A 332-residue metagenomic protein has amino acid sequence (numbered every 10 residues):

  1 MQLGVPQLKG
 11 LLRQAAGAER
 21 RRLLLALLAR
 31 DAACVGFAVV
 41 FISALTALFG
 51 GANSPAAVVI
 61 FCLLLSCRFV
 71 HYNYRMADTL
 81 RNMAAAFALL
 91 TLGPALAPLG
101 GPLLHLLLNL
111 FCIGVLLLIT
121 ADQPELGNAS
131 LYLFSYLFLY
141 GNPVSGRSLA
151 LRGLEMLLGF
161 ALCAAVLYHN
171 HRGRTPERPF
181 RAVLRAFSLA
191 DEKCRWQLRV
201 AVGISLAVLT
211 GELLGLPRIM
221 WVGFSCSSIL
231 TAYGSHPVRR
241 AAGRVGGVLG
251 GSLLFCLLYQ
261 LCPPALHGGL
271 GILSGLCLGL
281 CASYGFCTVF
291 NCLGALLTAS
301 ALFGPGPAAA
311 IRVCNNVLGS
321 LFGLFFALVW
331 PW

Functional and structural regions predicted by a protein language model:
M1-S130, F134-L293, L297-W332: Alpha-helical transmembrane segments and their membrane-interface boundaries that form or gate the permeation pathway
